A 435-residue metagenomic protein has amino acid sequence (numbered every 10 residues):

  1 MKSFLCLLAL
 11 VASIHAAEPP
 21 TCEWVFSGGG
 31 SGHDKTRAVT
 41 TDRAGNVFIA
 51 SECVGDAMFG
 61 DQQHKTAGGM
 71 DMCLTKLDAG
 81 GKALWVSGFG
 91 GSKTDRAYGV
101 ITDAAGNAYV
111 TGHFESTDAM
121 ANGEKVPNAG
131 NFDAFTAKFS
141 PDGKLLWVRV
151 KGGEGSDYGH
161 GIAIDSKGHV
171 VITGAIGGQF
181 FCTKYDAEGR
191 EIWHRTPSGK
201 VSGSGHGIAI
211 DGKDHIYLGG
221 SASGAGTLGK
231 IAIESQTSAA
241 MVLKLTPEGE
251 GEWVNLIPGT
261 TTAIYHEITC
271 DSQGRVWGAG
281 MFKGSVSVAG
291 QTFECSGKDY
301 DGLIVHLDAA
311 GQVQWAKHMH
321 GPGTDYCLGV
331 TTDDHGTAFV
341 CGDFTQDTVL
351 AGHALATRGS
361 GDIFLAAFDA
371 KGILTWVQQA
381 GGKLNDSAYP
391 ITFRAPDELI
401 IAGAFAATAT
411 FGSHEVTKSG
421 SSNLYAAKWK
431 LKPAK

Functional and structural regions predicted by a protein language model:
M1-L7: Sec-dependent signal peptide recognition, specifically the positively charged N-region followed immediately by
L8-A16: Hydrophobic h-region of N-terminal signal peptides that target proteins for export in Gram-negative bacteria
A16-K435: A sequence-level/structural motif corresponding to short, flexible coil/turn segments enriched in small polar residues
